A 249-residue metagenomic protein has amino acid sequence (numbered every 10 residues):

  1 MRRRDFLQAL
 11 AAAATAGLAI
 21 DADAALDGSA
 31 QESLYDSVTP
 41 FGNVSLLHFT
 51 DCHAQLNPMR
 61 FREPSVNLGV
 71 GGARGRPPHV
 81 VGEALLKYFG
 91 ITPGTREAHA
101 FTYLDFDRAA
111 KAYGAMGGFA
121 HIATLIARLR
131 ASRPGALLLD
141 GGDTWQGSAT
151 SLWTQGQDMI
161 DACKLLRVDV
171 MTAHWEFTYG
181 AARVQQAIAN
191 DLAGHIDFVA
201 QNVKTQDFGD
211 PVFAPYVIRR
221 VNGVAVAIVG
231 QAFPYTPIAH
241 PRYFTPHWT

Functional and structural regions predicted by a protein language model:
R2-A11, G17-T249: Acidic, metal/ion-coordinating pockets
